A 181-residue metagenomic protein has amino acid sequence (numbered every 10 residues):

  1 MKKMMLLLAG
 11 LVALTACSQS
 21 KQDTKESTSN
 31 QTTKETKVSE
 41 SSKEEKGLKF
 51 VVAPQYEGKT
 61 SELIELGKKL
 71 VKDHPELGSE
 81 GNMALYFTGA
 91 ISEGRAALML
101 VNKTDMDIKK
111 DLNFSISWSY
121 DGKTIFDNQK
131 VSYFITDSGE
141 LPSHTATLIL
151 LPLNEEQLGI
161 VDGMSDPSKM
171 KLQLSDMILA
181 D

Functional and structural regions predicted by a protein language model:
M1-M4: Positively charged n-region of N-terminal signal peptides that target proteins for export
L6-G10, C17-R95, D105-K109, N113 (+3 more regions): Membrane engagement elements in two modes
G81-T88, M99, S132-D137: Short structured motifs
R95-M99, S115, L148-P152: Beta-strand secondary-structure signal
V101-D107, D121: Short solvent-exposed strand-capping/beta-turn motif centered on an Asx-Ser/Thr pair
D111-S115, K130-V131: "Short basic amphipathic alpha-helical interaction patches in structured regions
I116-Y120: Conserved aromatic beta-strand anchor motif in extracellular beta-sandwich/beta-rich domains
T124-P167: Short, solvent-exposed, Trp/other aromatic-anchored flexible loops in extracytoplasmic proteins
